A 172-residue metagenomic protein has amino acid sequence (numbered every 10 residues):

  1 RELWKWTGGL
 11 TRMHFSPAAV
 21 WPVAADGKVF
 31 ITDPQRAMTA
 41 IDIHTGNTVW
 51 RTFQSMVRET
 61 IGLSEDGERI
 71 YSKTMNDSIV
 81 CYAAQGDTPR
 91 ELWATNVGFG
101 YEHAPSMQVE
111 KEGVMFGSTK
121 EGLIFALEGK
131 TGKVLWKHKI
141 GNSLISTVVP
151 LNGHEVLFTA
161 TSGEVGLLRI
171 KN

Functional and structural regions predicted by a protein language model:
R1, D42-T45, A84-T88, E128-T131 (+1 more regions): Short loop/turn segments that connect beta-strands within beta-propeller blades
E2-D26, T48-D66, R90-K111, K137-G153: Extracytoplasmic beta-rich repeat domains
V29-I31, R69-S72, V114-G117, V156-F158: Conserved beta-propeller blade signature
Q35-A37, G67, N76-S78, E121 (+1 more regions): Surface-exposed loop/turn positions within WD40 beta-propeller blades
G117-S162: C-terminal closing repeat unit and adjoining cap/tail of repeat-based domains
V165-K171: Short, low-complexity, Pro/Ser/Thr/Gly-rich segments in the mature regions of secreted, periplasmic
